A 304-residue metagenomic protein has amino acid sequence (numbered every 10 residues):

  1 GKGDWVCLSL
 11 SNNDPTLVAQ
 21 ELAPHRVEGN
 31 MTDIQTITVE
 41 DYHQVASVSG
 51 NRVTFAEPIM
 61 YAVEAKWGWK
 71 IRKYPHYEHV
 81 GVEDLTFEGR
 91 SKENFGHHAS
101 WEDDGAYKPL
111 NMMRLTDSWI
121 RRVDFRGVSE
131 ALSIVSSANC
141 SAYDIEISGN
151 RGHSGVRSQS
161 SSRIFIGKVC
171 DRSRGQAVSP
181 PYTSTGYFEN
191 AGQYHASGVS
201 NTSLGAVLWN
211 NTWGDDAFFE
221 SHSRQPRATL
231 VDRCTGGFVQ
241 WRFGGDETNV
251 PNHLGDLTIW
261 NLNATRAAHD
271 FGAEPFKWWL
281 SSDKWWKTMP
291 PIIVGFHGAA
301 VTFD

Functional and structural regions predicted by a protein language model:
G1, A62-V80, F95-L115, I134: Extracellular beta-strand-rich solenoid/capping regions of secreted or surface-exposed proteins that bind or remodel
G1-T54, M60: Ser/Thr/Gly-rich low-complexity blocks that favor extended beta-strand/coil architectures
L17-T32, F55-V63, E83-Y107, H153 (+2 more regions): Acidic/polar low-complexity surface segments
T32-I37, R72-K73, A99-W101, E220 (+1 more regions): Short consensus segments that form the blades of beta-propeller domains, in both extracellular/periplasmic
I34-E93: Extended acidic/polar, glycine-enriched regions that form or flank non-catalytic beta-rich accessory modules
E78-G89, T116-G127, A138-R151, S160-A217 (+2 more regions): Right-handed parallel beta-helix
E93-G96, S100, N210, S223-D304: Extracellular beta-rich repeat passengers
